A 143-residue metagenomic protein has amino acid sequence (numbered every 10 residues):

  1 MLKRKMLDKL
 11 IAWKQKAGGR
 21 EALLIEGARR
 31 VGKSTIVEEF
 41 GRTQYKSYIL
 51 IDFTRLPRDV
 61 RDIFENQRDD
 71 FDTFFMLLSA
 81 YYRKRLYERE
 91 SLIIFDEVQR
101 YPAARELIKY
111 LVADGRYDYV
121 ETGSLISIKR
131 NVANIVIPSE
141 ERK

Functional and structural regions predicted by a protein language model:
M1-K143: Phosphate-binding site recognition
